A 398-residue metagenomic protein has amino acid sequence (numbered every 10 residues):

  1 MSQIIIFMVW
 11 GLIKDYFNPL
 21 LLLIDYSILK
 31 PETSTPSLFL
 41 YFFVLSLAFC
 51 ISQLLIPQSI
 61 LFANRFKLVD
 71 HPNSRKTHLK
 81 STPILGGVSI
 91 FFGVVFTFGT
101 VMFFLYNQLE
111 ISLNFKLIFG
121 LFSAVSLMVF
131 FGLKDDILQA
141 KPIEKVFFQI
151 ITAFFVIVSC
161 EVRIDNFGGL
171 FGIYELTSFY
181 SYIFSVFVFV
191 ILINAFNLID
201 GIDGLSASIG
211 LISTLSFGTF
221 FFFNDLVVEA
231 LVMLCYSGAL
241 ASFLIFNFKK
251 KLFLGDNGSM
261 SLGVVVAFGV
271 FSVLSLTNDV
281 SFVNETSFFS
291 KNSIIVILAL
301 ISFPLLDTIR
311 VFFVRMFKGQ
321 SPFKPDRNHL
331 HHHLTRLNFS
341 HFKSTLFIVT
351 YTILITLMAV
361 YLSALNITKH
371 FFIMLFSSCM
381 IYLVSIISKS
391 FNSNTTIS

Functional and structural regions predicted by a protein language model:
I6-L61, K67, F91-F130, S206-L337 (+1 more regions): Alpha-helical transmembrane segments
L68, D136, A140, F167-L176 (+1 more regions): Membrane interface segments of multi-pass transport proteins and intramembrane proteases
H71-L85: Juxtamembrane helix-capping/reentrant segments at transmembrane boundaries
K80-P83, N114, F171-I183, T286-I297: Short aromatic-rich membrane-water interface segments that cap or initiate transmembrane helices in multi-pass membrane
P83-F103, F154-S159: A generic, lipid-embedded transmembrane alpha helix
K116-I151, V156: Hydrophobic alpha-helical hairpins/lids featuring a short glycine-rich hinge
Y180-F196, L205-S206: Function-critical hydrophobic alpha-helical transmembrane segments in multi-pass membrane proteins
